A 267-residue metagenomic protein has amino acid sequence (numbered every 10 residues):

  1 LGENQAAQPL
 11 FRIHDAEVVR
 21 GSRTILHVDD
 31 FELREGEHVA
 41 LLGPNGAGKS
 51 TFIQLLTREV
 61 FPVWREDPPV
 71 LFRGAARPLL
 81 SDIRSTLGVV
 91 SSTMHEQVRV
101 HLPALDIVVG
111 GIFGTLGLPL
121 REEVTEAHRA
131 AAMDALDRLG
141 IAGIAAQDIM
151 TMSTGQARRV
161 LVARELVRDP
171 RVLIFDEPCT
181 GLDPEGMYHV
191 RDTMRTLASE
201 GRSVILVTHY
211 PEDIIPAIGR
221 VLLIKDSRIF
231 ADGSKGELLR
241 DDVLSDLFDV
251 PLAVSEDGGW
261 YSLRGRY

Functional and structural regions predicted by a protein language model:
V109, V124-I144: Conserved ABC ATPase "signature" region
E123, D148-M152: Conserved ABC ATPase signature
D169: Conserved catalytic motifs of ABC-family nucleotide-binding domains
L173-D176: Catalytic Walker B motif of ABC-type/P-loop ATPase nucleotide-binding domains
T208-H209: H-loop/switch region of ABC-family ATPase nucleotide-binding domains
V221-S234: H-loop (His-switch) and adjacent beta-strand-loop-beta switch element of ABC-type ATPase nucleotide-binding domains
S245-Y267: ABC ATPase nucleotide-binding domains
